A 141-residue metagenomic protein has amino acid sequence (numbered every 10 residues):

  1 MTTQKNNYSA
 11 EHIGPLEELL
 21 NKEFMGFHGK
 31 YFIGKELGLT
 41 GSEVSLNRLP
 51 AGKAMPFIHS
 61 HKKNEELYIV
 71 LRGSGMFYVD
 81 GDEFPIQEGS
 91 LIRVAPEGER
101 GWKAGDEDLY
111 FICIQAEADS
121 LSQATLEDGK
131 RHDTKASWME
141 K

Functional and structural regions predicted by a protein language model:
M1-G41, A124-K141: A short, N-terminal "cap"/entry segment at the start of jelly-roll beta-barrel domains of the cupin/DSBH fold
F27-Y31, S45-H61: Conserved short histidine dyad/triad with adjacent acidic residue
G38-S42, P50-A54, S74, E117-S120: Short, charged/polar surface micro-motifs in flexible loops or helix N-caps
S42, D82-F84, E107: Well-ordered beta-strand scaffold positions
F57, F77-Y78, V94, R100-D106: Short beta-strand His + acidic residue motifs that chelate non-heme Fe in jelly-roll/DSBH and cupin folds
K63-E65, I69-G75, D80: Glycine- and acidic-residue-biased ligand/ion/polar-headgroup-sensing regions
G81-E97: Short acidic-glycine-tyrosine-enriched beta hairpin
G101-K141: Double-stranded beta-helix
